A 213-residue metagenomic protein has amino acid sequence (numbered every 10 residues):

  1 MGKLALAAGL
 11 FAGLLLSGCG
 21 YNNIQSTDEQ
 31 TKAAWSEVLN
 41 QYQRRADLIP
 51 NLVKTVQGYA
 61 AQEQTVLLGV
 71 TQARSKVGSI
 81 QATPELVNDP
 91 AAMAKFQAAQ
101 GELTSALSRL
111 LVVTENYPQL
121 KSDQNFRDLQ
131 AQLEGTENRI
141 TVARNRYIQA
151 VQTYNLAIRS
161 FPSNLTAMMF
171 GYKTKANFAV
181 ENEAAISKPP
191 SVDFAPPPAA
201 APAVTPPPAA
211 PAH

Functional and structural regions predicted by a protein language model:
G2-H213: A helix-centric hydrophobic-segment signal that preferentially recognizes long, alpha-helical stretches used
